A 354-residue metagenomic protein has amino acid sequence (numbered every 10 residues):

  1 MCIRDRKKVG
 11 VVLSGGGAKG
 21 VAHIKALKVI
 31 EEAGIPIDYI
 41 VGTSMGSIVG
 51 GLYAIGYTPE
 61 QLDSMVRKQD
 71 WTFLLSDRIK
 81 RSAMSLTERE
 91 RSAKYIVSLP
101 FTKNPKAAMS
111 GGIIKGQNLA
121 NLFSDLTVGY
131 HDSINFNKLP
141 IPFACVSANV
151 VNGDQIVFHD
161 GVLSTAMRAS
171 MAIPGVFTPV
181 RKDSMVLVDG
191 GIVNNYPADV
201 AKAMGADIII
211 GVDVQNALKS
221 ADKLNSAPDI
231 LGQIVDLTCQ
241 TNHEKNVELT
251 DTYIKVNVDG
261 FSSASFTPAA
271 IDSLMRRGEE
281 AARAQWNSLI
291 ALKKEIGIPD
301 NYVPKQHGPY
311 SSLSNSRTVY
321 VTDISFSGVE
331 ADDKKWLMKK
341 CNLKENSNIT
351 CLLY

Functional and structural regions predicted by a protein language model:
R4-T43, G51-L353: Patatin-like phospholipase
